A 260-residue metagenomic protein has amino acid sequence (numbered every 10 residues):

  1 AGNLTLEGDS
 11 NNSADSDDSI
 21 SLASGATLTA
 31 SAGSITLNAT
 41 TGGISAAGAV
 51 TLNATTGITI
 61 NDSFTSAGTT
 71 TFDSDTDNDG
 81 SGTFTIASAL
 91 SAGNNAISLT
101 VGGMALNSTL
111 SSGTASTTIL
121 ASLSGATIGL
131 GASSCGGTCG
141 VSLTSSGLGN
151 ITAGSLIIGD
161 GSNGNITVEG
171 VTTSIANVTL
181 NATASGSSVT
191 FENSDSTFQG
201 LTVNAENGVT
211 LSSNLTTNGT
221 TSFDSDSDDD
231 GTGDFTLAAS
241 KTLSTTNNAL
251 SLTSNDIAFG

Functional and structural regions predicted by a protein language model:
A1-G260: Extracellular lectin-like interaction modules
